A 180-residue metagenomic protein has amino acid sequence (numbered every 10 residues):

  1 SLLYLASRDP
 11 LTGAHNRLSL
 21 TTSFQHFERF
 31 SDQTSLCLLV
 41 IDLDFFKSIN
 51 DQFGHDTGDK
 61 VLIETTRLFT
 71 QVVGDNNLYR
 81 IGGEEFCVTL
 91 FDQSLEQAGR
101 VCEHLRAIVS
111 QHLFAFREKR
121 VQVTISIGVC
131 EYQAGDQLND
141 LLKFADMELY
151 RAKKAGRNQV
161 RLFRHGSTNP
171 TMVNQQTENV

Functional and structural regions predicted by a protein language model:
L2-T22, I41-H55, I63: Conserved nucleotide-binding and Mg2+-coordinating catalytic segments in signaling enzymes
L3-Y4, R17-S35, E64-V73, F91: Short regulatory alpha-helical coupling segments that immediately precede and/or link into cyclic nucleotide signaling
C37, S126: Cell-envelope/extracellular polymer assembly enzymes that use nucleotide-activated donors
L62, L68-F69, E85-S94, V129-E131: Short beta-strand->loop micro-motif that forms the acidic, two-metal-ion catalytic signature in nucleotide-processing
T66-R67, Q97-L113, D146: Alpha-helical scaffold within the catalytic cores of cyclic-nucleotide enzymes
N77-R80: A short pre-motif secondary-structure segment
G99, E103, R117, C130-V180: Catalytic-core segments of nucleotide cyclases and related cyclic-nucleotide turnover enzymes
V121-I125: PAS and PAS-like sensory/regulatory domains
